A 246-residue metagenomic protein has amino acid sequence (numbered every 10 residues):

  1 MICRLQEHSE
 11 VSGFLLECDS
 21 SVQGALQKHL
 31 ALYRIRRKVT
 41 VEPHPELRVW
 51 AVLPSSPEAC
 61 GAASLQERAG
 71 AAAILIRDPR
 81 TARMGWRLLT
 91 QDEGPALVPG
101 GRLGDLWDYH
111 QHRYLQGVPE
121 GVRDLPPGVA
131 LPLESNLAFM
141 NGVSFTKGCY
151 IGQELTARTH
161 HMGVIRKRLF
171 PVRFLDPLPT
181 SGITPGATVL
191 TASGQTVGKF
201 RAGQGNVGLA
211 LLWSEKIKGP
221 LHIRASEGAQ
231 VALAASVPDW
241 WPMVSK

Functional and structural regions predicted by a protein language model:
M1-E10, G142-K147, D176-S181: Active-site beta-strand->loop segment that positions catalytic residues and contacts the acyl thioester
I2-E120: Acidic, low-complexity central loop/insert segments
S12-F14, Q153, N206: Residues at beta-strand starts and edge strands
A31, D78, G104, C149 (+3 more regions): Generic marker of residues within folded, mature protein domains
V52, L88, G152, E215 (+1 more regions): Intrinsic disorder/low-complexity segments enriched in polar/charged and small flexible residues
M84-R173: Anionic-ligand-binding alpha/beta catalytic cores of soluble enzymes and soluble regulatory domains that recognize
S135-N141, A157-K246: Glycine-rich, small/acidic residue-mixed loop/short-helix segments
